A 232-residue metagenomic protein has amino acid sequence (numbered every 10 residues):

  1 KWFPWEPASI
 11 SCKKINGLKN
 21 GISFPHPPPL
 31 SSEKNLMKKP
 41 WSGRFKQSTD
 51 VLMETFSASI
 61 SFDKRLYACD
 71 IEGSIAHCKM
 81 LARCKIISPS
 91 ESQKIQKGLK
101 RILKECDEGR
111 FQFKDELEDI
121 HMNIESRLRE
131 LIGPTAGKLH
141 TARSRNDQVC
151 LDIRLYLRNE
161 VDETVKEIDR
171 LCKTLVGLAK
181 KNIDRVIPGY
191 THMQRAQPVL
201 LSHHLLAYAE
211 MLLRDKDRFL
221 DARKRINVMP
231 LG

Functional and structural regions predicted by a protein language model:
K1-K13, S23, S31-S32: Low-acidity, Ser/Thr- and Arg-rich intrinsically disordered low-complexity segments
L36-G232: A helix-coil-helix interface module used to build multimeric assemblies and to scaffold catalytic/cofactor sites
